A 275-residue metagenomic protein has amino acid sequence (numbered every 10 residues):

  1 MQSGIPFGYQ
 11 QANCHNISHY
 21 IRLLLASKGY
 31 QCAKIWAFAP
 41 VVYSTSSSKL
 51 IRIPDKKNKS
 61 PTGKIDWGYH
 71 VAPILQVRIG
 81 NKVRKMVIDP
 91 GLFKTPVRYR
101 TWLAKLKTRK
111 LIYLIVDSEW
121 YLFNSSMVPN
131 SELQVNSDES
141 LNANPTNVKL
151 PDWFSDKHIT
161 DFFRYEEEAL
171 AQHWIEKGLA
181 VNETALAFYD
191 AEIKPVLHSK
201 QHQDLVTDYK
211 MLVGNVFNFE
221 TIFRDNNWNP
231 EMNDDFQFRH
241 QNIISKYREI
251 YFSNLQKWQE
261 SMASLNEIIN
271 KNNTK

Functional and structural regions predicted by a protein language model:
M1-K275: A structural boundary/capping signal
